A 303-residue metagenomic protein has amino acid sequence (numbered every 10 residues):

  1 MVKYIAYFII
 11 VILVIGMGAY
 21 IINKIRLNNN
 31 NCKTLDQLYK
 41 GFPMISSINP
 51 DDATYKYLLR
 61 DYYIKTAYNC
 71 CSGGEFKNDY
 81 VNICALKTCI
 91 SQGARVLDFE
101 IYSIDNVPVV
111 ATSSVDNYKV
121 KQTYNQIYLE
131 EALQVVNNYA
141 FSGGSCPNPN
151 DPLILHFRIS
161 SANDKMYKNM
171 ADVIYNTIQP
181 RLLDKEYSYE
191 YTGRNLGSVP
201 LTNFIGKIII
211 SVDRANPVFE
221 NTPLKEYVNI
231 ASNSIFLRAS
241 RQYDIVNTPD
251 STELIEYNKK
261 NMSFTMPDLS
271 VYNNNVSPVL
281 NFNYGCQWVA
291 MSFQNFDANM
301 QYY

Functional and structural regions predicted by a protein language model:
M1-V96, S103-Y303: Long, acidic (Asp/Glu-rich), low-complexity accessory segments flanking structured domains
